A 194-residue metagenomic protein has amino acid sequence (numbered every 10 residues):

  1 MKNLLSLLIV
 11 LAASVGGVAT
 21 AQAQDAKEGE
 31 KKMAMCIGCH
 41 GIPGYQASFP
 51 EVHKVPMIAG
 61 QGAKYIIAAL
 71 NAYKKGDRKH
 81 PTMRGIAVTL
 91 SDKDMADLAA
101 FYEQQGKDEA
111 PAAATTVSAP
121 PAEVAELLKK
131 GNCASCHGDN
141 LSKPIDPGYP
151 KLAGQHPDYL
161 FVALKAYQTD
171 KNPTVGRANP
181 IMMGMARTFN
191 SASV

Functional and structural regions predicted by a protein language model:
M1-L8: Bacterial N-terminal signal peptides that target proteins for export
A13-Q22: C-terminal segment of classical bacterial N-terminal signal peptides
A23-Q46, A114-L141: Sequence/structural segment immediately N-terminal to covalent heme-attachment motifs in c-type and related
K31-K75: The feature marks the first
A47-M57, N71-Q105, A110-T116, P144-K151 (+1 more regions): Axial heme c-ligation environment in periplasmic c-type cytochrome domains
A153-P157: C-terminal cap of thioredoxin/glutaredoxin-like
